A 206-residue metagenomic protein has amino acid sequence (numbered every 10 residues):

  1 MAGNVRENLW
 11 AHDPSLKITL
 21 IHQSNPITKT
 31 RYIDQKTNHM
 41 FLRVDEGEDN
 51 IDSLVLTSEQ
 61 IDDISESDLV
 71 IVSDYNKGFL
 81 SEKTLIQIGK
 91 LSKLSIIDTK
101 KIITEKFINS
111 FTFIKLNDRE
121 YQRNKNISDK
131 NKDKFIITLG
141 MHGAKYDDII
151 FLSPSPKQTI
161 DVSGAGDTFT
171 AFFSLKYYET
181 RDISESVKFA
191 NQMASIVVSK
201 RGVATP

Functional and structural regions predicted by a protein language model:
M1-L69: Conserved N-terminal subdomain of the carbohydrate kinase-like
L9, T30, V70-S73, N117 (+2 more regions): Conserved structural-core and active-site-/substrate-pathway-adjacent residues in large, well-folded domains of enzymes
T19-H22, I96-T99, K115-L116: Short internal beta-strands
I33, F111-R119: Non-cysteine beta-strand/loop elements that form the S-adenosyl-L-methionine
R43-D45, L69-I71, I96, K115 (+1 more regions): Structural motif
E66, K83-L94, T99-S110, R123-P206: Conserved phosphate-binding/catalytic region of the ribokinase-like
S67-F79: Short acidic, glycine-rich surface-loop motifs adjacent to enzyme active sites
